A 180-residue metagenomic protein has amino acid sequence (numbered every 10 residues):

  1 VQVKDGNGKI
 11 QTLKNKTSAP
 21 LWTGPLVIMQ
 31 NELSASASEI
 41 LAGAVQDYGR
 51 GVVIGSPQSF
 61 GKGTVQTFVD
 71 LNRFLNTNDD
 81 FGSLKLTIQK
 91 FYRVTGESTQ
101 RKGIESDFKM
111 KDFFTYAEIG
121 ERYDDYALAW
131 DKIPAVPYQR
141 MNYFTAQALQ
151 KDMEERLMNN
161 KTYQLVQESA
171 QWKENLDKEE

Functional and structural regions predicted by a protein language model:
V1-P134: Conserved acidic, small-residue-rich alpha-beta core segments centered on
K14, G103-E180: C-terminal recognition in membrane/secretory proteostasis and scaffolding
